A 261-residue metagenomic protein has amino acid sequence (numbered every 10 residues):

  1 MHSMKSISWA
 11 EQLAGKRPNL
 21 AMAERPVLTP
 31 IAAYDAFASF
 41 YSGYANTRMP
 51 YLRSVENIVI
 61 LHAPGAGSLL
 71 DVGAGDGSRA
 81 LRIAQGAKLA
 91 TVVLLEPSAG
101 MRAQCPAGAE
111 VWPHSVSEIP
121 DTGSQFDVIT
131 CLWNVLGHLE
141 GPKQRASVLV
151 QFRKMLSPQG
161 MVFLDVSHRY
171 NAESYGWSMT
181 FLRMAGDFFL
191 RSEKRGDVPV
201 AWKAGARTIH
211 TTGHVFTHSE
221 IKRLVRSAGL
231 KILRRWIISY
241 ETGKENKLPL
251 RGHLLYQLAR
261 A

Functional and structural regions predicted by a protein language model:
H2-P64, R82, R251: Conserved class I S-adenosyl-L-methionine
A66-G75: Conserved class I S-adenosyl-L-methionine
D76-I119: Class I SAM-dependent methyltransferase SAM/SAH-binding core
P120-I129: A short acidic, Gly/Pro-enriched loop at the edge of an enzyme's catalytic core that lines a small-molecule cofactor
A146-P158: A short glycine-rich, Lys/Arg-flanked "PGG" loop and its adjoining helix->strand segment in the class I
F163-L224, E241: SAM-dependent methyltransferase
K231-E241: Conserved S-adenosyl-L-methionine
K244-A261: Core SAM-dependent methyltransferase catalytic element
